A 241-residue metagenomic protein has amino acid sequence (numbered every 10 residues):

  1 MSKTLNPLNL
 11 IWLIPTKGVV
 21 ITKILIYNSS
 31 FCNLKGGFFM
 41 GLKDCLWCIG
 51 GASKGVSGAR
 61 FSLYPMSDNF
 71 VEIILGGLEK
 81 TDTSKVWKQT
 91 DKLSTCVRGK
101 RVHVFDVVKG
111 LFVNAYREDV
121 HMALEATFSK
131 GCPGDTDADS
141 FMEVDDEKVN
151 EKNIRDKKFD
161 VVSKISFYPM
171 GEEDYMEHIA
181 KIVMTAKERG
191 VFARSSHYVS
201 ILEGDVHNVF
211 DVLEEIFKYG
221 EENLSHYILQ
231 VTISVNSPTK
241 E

Functional and structural regions predicted by a protein language model:
V19-V20: Acidic, Ala/Val/Gly-enriched low-complexity intrinsically disordered segments
G36, G41-E241: Charge-rich, low-complexity N-terminal segments
